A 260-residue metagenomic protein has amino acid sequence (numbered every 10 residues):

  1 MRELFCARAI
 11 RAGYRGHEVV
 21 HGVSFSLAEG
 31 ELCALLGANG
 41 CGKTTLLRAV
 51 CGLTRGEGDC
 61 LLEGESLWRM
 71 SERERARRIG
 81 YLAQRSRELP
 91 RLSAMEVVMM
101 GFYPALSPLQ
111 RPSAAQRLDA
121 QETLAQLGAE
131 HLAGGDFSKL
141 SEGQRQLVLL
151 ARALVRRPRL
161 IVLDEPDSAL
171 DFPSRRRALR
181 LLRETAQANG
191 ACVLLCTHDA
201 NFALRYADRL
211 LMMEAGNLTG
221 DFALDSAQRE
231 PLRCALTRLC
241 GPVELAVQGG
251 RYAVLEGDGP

Functional and structural regions predicted by a protein language model:
L36-A38: The feature captures the beta-strand-to-loop junction immediately N-terminal to the Walker
C51: Helix-to-loop junction immediately C-terminal to a conserved catalytic motif
G58-S66: Conserved ABC transporter NBD signature motif
I161-E165: Catalytic Walker B motif of ABC-type/P-loop ATPase nucleotide-binding domains
T197-H198: H-loop/switch region of ABC-family ATPase nucleotide-binding domains
E230-P260: ABC ATPase nucleotide-binding domains
